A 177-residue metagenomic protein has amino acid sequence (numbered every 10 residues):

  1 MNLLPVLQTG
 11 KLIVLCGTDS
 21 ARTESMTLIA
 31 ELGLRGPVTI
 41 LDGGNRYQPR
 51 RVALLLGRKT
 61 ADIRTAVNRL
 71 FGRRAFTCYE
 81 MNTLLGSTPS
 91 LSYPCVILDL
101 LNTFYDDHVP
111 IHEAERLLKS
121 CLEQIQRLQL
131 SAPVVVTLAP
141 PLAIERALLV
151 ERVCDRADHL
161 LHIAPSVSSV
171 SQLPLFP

Functional and structural regions predicted by a protein language model:
M1-R46: Glycine-rich P-loop/Walker A and Walker A-like loops and their local beta1-loop-alpha1 context in P-loop NTPases
T9-K11, R35-G36, V67-L70, S92-Y93 (+2 more regions): Short, well-ordered alpha-helix to beta-strand connector turns
T18-E24, F76-Y79, P141-L142: Short beta->alpha connector loops
E24-I29, T83-L85, L148-R152: A short acidic, amphipathic alpha-helical/loop segment
T39-I40, I97, V136-T137: Structural beta-sheet core signal
G43-V109: Conserved inter-motif catalytic segment of the P-loop NTP-binding fold
I111-I125, R146: Well-ordered, non-membrane alpha-helical segments in soluble/globular domains
L128-P177: Phosphate-binding/switch region of NTP-binding enzymes
